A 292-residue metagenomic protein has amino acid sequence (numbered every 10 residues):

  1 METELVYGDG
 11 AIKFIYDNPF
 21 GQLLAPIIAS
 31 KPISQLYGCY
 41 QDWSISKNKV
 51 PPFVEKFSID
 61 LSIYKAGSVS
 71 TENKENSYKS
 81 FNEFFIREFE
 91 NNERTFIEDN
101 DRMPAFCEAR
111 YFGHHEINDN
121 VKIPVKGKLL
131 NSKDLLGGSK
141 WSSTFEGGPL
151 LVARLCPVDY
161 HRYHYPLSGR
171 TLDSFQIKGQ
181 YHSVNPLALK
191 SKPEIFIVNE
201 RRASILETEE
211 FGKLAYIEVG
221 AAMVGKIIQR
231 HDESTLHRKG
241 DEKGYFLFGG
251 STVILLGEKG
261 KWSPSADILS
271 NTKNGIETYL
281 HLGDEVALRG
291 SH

Functional and structural regions predicted by a protein language model:
M1-H292: Contiguous, well-folded functional domains in the mature portion of proteins
